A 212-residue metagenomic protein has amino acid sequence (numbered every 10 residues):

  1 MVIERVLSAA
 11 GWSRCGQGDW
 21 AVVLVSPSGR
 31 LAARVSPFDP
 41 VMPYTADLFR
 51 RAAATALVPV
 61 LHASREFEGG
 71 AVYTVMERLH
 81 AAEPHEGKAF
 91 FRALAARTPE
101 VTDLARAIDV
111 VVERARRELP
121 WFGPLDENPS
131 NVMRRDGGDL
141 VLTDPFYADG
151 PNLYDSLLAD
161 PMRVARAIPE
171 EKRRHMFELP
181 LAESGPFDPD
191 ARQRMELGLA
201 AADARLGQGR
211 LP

Functional and structural regions predicted by a protein language model:
R5-T55, P59-R65: ATP-binding glycine-rich loop module of kinase domains
V25, V35, V75-R78, R134: Conserved hydrophobic "DFG−1" position in protein kinase catalytic cores
A32-F38, E77-L79, D144-F146: Active-site ExK catalytic segment of metal-dependent nucleases
P37, A53-V110: Conserved structural core of kinase catalytic domains
E113-F122: Protein kinase catalytic-loop region centered on the HRD/HxD motif
W121-L179: Catalytic activation segment of kinase domains across protein kinase-like and atypical kinase folds
V164-A165, K172, F177-P212: C-terminal catalytic region of ATP-dependent kinase domains
